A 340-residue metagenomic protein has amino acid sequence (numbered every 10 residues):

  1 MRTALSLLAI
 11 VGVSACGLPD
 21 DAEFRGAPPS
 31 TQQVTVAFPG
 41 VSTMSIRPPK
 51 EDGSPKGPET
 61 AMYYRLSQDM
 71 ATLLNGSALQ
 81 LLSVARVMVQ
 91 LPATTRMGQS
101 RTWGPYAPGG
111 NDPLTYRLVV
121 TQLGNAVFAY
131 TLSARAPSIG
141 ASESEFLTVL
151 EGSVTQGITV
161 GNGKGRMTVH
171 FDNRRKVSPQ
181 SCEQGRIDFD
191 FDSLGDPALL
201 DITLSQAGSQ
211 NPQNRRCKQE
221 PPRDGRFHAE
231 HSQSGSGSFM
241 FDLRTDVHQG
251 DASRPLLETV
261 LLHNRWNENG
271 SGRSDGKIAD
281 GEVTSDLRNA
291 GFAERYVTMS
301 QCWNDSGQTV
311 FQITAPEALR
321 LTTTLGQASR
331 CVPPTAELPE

Functional and structural regions predicted by a protein language model:
M1-S14: Sec-dependent bacterial lipoprotein signal peptides
S6, P92-T94, L256, A293: Alpha-helical interaction segments
S14-P19, S100, Y106, A126 (+11 more regions): Compositionally biased, intrinsically disordered low-complexity regions
C16-A126, C302-E340: N-terminal "mature head" segments of proteins
G17-P39, R223-E340: A eukaryote-biased signal for long
S83-C182: Short N-terminal edge-element motif at the start of the domain
E145-E268: Short helix-loop boundary/capping segments
